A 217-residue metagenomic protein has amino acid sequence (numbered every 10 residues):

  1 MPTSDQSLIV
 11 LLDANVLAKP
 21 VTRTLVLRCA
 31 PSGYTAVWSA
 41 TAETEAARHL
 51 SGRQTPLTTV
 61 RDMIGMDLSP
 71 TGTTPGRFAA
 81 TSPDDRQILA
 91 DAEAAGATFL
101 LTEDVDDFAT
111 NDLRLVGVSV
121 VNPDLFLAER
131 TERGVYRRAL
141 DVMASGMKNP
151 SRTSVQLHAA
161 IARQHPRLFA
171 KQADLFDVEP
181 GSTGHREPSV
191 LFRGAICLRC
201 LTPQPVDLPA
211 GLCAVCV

Functional and structural regions predicted by a protein language model:
I9-L12, P20-G52: PIN/NYN-family metal-dependent endoribonuclease catalytic core
A14-L17, P75-T81: Short, flexible loop segments at the rims of nucleotide/cofactor-binding pockets, characterized by
V37-G76, A144-Q164: PIN-domain endoribonuclease scaffold, especially VapC-family toxins
D85-V120: Acidic, metal-binding active-site segment of PIN/NYN-like and related structure-specific nucleases
F108-P188: Acidic, PIN/NYN-like endoribonuclease modules and their adjacent C-terminal/linker elements
G194-C197, A210-C213: Residues immediately within or flanking Cys/His clusters that coordinate Zn2+ in small zinc-binding modules
L201, V217: Cys/His-coordinated zinc-binding microdomains
T202-V206: Short functional micro-motifs and their immediate structural scaffolds
